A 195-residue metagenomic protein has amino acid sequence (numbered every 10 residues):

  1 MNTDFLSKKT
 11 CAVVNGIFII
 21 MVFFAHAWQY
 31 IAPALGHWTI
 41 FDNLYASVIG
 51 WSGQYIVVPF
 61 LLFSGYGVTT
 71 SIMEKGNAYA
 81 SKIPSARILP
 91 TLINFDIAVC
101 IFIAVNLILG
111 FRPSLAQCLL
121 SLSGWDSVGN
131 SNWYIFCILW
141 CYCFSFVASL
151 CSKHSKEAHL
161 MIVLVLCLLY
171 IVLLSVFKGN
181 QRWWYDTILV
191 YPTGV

Functional and structural regions predicted by a protein language model:
M1-L169: Membrane-cytosol interface segments of multi-pass membrane proteins, especially ER/Golgi lipid-handling enzymes
P59, D186-I188: N-terminal hydrophobic or amphipathic segments with adjacent small-residue motifs that include Sec signal peptides
G124-G129, V172-W183: Membrane-interface helix caps and helix-loop-helix hairpins in membrane proteins
F136-C137, Q181-D186: Multi-pass, polyprenyl lipid-linked donor-dependent membrane glycosyltransferases
I188-V195: Alpha-helical transmembrane segments and their membrane-interface exit regions
